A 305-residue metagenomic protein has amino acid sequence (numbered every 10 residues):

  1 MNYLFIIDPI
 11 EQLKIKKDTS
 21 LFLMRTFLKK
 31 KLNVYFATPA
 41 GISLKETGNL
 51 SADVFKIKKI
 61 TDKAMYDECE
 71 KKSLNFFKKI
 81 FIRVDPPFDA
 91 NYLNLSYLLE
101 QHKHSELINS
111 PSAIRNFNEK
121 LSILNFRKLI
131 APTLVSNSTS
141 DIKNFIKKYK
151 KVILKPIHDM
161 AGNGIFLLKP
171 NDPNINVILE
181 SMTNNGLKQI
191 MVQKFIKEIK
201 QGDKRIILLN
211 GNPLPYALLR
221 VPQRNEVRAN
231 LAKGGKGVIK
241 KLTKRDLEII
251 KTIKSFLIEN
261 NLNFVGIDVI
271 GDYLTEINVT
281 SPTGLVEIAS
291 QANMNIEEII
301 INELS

Functional and structural regions predicted by a protein language model:
M1-L4: Extreme N-terminal starter segment of soluble prokaryotic enzymes
I7, L13-K16, R224-N225, K241-S305: ATP-dependent carboxylate activation and anion-phosphoryl transfer catalytic cores that bind Mg-ATP to form
P9, V84-P87, I157-D159, P282: Short glycine-rich anion-binding loops that position phosphate/pyrophosphate groups of nucleotides and phosphorylated
E11-V135: Conserved N-proximal alpha/beta basic substrate-recognition cap immediately N-terminal to, or forming the N-lobe
P111-R115, R220-P222, I270-Y273: Short glycine-enriched loops at secondary-structure junctions
S140, K147-K151, A161-L247, L257: Phosphate-binding site of ATP-dependent enzymes
